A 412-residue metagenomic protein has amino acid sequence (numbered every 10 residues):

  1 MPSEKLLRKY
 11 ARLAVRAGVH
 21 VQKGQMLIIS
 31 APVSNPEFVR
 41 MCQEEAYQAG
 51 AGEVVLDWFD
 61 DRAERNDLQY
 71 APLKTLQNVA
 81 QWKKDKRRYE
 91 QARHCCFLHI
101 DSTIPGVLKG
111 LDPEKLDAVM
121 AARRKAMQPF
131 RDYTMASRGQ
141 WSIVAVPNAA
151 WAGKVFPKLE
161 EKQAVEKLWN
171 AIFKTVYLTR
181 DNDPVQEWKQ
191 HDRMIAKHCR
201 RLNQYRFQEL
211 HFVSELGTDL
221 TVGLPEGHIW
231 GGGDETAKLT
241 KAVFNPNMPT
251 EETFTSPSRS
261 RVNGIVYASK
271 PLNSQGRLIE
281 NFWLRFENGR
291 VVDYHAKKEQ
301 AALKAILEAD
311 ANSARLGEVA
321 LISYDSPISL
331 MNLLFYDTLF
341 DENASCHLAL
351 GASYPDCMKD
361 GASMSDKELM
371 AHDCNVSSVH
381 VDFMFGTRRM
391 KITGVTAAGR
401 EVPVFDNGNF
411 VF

Functional and structural regions predicted by a protein language model:
M1-N263, G394, R400, F410-F412: Active-site bordering "gate/hinge" segments that shape substrate access to catalytic or cofactor-binding pockets
R12, N203-Y205, Q275-R277, N312 (+2 more regions): Short solvent-exposed loop/turn micro-motifs enriched in small/polar/acidic residues
K109-L111, G153-P157, G233-E235, R277-E280 (+3 more regions): A short secondary-structure junction signal
G223, Y294-H295, F405: Short linear motifs in exposed loops
T253-A309: Long, well-ordered mid-to-C-terminal structural blocks that present hydrophobic/aromatic surfaces
R261-N263, I279-N281, N288-V291, A314-E318 (+3 more regions): Active-site lining segments that contact anionic ligands and/or coordinate catalytic metals
D293-A362: Dual-mode signal for accessory low-complexity, basic/Gly-rich regions
K367-F412: Extended hydrophobic packing segments that form well-structured cores
